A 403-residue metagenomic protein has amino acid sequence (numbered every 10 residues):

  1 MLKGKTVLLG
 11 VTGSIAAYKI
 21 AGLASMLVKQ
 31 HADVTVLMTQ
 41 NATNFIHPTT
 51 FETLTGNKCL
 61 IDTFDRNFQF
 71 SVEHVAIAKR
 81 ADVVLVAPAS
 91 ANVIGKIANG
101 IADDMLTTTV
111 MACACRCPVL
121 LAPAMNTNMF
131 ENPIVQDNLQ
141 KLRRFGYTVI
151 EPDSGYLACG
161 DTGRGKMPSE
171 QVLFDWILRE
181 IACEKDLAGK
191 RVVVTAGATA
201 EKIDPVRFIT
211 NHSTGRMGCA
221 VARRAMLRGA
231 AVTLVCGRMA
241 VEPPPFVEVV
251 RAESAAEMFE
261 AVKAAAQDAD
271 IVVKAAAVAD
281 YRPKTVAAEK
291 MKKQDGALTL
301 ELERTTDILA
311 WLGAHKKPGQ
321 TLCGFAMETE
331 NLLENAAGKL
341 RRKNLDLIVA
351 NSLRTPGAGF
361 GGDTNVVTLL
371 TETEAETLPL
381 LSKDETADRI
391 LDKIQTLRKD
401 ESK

Functional and structural regions predicted by a protein language model:
M1-L121, N126-K403: A cross-family phosphate/adenosyl-ligand binding-site feature
